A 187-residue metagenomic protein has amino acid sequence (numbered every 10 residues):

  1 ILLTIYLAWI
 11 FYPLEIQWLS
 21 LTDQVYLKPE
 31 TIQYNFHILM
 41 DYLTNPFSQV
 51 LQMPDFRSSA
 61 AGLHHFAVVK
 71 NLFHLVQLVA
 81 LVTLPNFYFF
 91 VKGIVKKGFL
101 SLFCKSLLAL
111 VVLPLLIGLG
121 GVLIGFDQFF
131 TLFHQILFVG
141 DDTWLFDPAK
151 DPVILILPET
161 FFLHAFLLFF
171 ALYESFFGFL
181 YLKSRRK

Functional and structural regions predicted by a protein language model:
I1-L21: N-terminal signal-anchor transmembrane alpha helix
I1-L7, P29-Y34, L107-T131: Hydrophobic alpha-helical membrane-insertion segments
L14-F56: Membrane-interface interhelical loops and short interface/amphipathic helices in multi-pass inner-membrane
T44-V82, E159-F170: Individual transmembrane alpha-helix segments
V76-I94, H164-K187: Transmembrane alpha-helical segments in integral membrane proteins
V82-G118, Y181: Interfacial segments of alpha-helical transmembrane regions
L123-P148: Juxtamembrane non-transmembrane "cap" segments at the membrane-aqueous interface of multi-pass membrane proteins
W144-E159: Solvent-exposed, non-transmembrane helices and loops of integral membrane proteins
